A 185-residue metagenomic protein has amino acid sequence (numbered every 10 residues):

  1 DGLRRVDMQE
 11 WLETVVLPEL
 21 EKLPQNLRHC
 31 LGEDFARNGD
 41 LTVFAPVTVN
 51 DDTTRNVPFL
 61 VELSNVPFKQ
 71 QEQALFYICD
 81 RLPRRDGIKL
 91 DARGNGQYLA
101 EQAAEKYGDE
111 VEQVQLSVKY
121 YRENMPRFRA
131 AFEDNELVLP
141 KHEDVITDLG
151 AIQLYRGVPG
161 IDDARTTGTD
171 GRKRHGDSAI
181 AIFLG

Functional and structural regions predicted by a protein language model:
D1-E33: ATPase catalytic-site recognition across NTP-hydrolyzing enzymes
V15-V16, K69-L75, R165-T167: Active-site-adjacent structural elements in folded domains
L23-V49: Gly/Thr-rich phosphate-binding beta-strand-loop-beta motif of the actin/hexokinase/Hsp70
D34, D91, D177-I180: Acidic active-site catalytic centers that drive phospho-/nucleotidyl reactions and related ester hydrolyses
R37, V43-A45, Y121-F132, F183-G185: Short, Φ-rich (hydrophobic/aromatic) sequence segments
D40, S64-E72, R174-I180: Phosphate/oxyanion-binding active-site loops and adjacent basic polyanion-contact surfaces
D51-G160: Mg2+-dependent endonuclease catalytic cores in nucleic-acid-processing enzymes, primarily RNase H-like
I152-G185: Charge-patterned, long linear interaction tracts outside catalytic cores
